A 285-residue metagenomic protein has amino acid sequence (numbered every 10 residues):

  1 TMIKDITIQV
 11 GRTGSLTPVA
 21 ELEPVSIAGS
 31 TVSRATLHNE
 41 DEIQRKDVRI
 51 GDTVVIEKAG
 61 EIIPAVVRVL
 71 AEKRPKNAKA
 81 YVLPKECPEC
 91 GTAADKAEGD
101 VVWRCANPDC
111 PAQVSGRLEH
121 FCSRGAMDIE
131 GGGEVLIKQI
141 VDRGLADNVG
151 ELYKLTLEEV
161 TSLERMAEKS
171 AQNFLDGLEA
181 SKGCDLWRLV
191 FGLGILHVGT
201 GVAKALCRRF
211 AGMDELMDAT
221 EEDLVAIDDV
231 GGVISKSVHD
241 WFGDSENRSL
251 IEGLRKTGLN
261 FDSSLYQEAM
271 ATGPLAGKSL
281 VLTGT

Functional and structural regions predicted by a protein language model:
T1-T36, E40: Long, charge-dense accessory insertions within large macromolecular proteins
A35-K46, R74, K79: Short alpha-helix capping/helix-loop boundary micro-motifs
E61-E130: Cys/His-rich short segments
V114, F121, L163-T285: DNA strand-break repair and replication-stress modules
E130, E134-V135, R143-S162, E222 (+1 more regions): Compact, charge-rich alpha-helical regulatory domains located at protein termini
